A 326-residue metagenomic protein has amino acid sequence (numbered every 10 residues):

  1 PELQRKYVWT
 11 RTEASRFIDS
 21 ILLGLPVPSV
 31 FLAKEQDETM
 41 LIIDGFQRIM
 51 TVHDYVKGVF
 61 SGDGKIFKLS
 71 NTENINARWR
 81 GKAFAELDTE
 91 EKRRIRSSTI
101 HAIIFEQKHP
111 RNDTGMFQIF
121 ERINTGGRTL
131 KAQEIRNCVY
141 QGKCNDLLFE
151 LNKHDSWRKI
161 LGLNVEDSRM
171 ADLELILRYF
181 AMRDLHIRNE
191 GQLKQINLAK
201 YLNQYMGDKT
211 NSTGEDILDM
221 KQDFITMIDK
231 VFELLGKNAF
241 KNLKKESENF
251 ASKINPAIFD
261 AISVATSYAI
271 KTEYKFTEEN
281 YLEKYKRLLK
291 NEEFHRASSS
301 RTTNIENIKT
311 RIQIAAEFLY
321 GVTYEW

Functional and structural regions predicted by a protein language model:
P1-N203, K275, L282, F294-T303: Basic- and aromatic-enriched surface patches that contact anionic nucleotides/nucleic acids
I176, F180-W326: C-terminal subdomains that position terminal phosphate/3'-OH groups for nucleotidyl transfer/ligation, primarily on
